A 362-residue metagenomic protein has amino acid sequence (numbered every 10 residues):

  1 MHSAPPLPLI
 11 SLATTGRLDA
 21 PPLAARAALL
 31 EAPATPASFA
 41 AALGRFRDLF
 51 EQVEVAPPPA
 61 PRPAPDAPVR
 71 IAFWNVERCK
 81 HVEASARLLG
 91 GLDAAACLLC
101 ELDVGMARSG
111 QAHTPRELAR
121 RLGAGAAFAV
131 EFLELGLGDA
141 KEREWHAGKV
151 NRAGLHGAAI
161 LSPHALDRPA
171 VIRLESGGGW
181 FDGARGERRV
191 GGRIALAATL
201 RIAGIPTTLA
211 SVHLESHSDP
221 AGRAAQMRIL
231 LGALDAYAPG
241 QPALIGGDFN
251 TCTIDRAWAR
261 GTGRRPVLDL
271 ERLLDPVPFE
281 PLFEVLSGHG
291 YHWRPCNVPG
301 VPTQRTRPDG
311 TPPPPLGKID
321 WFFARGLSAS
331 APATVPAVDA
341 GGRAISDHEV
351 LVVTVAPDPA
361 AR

Functional and structural regions predicted by a protein language model:
S3-P21, A28-L29, A124-S162, C252-A329 (+2 more regions): Active site of divalent-metal-dependent phosphoester/diester hydrolases
A4-L18, R26, A32-P59, D103-I205: Structured beta-strand-rich core segments of catalytic domains in phosphoester-bond hydrolases
A64-V69: A short, charged/proline- and glycine-enriched loop that marks the coil->beta-strand transition at the N-terminal
R70-N75, S85-Q111, A127-E131, L161 (+6 more regions): Active-site beta-strand/loop signature of hydrolases that rely on acidic residues for catalysis
N75-E83, V104-S109, R188, D219-A221 (+1 more regions): Acidic-and-aromatic substrate-binding clefts and catalytic sites of carbohydrate-active enzymes
H81, S85, T114, L118 (+3 more regions): Stable alpha-helical elements in mature extracytoplasmic
A165-A170, T207, S328-A331, A360-R362: Short helix-loop capping/hinge motifs at secondary-structure junctions, enriched in acidic/polar residues
R189, T207-S216: Active-site-proximal loop/helix segment associated with metal-binding centers of metalloenzymes
